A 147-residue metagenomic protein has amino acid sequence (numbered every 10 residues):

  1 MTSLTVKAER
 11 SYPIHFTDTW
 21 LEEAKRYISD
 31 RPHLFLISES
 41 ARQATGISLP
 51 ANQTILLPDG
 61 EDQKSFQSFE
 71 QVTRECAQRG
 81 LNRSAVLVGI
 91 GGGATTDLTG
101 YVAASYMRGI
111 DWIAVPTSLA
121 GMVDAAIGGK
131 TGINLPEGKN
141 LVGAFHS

Functional and structural regions predicted by a protein language model:
M1-V86: ATP/NTP phosphate-donor binding region
L4-A8, I14, A94-T95, I133 (+1 more regions): Hydrophobic aliphatic residue packing
Y12, I55, V86-V88, T95 (+2 more regions): Short, flexible coil/turn micro-motifs enriched in small/turn-prone residues
E22, R42-Q43, A94-T96, G121: Glycine-rich nucleotide phosphate-binding loop and flanking beta-alpha elements of Rossmann-like dinucleotide-binding
A44-I47, L98-G100, D124-A125: Short glycine-/acidic-enriched loop or helix-start segments at secondary-structure transitions that form or flank
S68-E75, V88-A94, A125, S147: Low-complexity, flexible helical/coil segments
N82-V102, Y106-S118: A short, small-residue-rich loop immediately preceding and capping a beta-strand
A104-S147: A glycine/threonine-rich phosphate-anchoring loop and its flanking beta-alpha core in nucleotide/phosphate-binding
